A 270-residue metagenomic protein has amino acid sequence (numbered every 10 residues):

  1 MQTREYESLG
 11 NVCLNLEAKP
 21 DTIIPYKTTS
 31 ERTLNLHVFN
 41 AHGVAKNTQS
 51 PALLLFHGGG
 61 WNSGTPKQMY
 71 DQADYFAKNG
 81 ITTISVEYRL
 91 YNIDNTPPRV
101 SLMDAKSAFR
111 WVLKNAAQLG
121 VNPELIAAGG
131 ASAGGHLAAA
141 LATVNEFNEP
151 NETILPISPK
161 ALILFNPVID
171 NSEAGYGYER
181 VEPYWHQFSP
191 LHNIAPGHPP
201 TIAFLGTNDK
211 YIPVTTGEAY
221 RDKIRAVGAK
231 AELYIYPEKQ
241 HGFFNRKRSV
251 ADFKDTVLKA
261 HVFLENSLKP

Functional and structural regions predicted by a protein language model:
Q2-T48: N-terminal cap/lid segment of alpha/beta-hydrolase-fold proteins
T48-G58: Short beta-strand element of the alpha/beta-hydrolase
P66-S85: Short amphipathic alpha-helix adjacent to the substrate-entry channel of hydrolases
T96-A117, T256-L258: Alpha/beta-hydrolase active-site loop
R110-Y178, W185-H186, P190: Primarily recognizes the serine-hydrolase "nucleophile elbow" in alpha/beta-hydrolase and SGNH/GDSL folds
A203-L205, D209: Short beta-strand/loop motif that positions the catalytic acidic residue of the alpha/beta-hydrolase fold
K210-T216: Conserved alpha/beta-hydrolase "acid-adjacent" motif
E218-R221, R225-P270: C-terminal catalytic histidine-bearing segment of alpha/beta-hydrolase fold enzymes
